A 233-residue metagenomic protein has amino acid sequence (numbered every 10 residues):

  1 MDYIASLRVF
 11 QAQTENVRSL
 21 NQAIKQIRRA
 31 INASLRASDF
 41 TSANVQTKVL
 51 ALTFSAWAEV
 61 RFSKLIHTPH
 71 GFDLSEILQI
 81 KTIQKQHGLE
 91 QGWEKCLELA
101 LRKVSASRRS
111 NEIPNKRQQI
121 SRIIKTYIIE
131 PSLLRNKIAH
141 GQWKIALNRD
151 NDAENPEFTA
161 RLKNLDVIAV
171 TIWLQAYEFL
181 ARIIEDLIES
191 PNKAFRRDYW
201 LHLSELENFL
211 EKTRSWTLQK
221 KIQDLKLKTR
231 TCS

Functional and structural regions predicted by a protein language model:
M1-K48: Charged alpha-helical initiation segments
D2-E15, T126, G141-S233: Polyanionic, low-complexity intrinsically disordered segments
S19, Q26, T53, W57 (+2 more regions): Charged, amphipathic alpha-helical oligomerization/scaffolding segments
N32-D39, I66, H70, W143 (+1 more regions): Short, flexible helix-adjacent loops and helix caps
A37-S42, R117-Q119, A153-K163: Short helix/strand-bridging catalytic loops that position acidic/His residues to coordinate divalent metals and engage
A43-P69: Short, hydrophobic, well-ordered secondary-structure elements
H70-P156: Flexible secondary-structure boundary motifs
